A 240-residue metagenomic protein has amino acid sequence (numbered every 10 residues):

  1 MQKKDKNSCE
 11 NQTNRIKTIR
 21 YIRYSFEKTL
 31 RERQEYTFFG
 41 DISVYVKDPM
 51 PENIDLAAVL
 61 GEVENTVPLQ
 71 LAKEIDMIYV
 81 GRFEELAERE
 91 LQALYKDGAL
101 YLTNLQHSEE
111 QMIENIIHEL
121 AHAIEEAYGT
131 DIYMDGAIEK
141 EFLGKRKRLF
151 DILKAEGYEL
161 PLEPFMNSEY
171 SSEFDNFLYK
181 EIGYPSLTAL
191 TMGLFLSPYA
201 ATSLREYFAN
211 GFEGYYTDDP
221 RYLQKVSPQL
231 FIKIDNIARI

Functional and structural regions predicted by a protein language model:
M1-I16: Intrinsically disordered, low-structural-confidence terminal and linker regions
K3-K6, S171-I240: Pan-zinc metallopeptidase signature
S8, T29-L100, N104-E110, M134 (+1 more regions): Auxiliary, metal-adjacent structural segments of Zn-dependent hydrolase domains
E110-Q111, P198: Alpha-helical hydrophobic/aromatic positions enriched in membrane-embedded helices and signal peptides
Q111-E119: Short alpha-helical catalytic segment bearing the HExxH-like zincin motif of zinc-dependent metalloproteases
E119-E139: Catalytic Zn2+-binding segment of zinc metalloproteases
I138, F142-Y179, G183: Low-complexity, serine/threonine/proline-enriched polar segments
